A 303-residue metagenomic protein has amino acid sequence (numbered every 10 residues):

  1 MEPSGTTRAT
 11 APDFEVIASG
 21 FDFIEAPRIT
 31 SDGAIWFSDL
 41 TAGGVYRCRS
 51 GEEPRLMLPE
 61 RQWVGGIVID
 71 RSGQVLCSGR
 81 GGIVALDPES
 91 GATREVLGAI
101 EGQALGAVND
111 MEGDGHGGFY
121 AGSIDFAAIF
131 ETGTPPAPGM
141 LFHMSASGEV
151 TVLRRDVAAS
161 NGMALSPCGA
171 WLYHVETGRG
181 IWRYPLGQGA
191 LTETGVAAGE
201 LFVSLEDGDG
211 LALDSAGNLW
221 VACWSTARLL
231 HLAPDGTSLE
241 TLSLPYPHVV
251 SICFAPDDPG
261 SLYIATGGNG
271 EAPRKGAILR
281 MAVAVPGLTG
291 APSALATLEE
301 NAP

Functional and structural regions predicted by a protein language model:
M1-F21, S50-E52, G195-G199, A284 (+1 more regions): A short helix->beta-strand "capping" segment at the edge of beta-propeller domains
D13-A18, E52-L58, R94-E101, E149-R155 (+2 more regions): A short beta-strand motif characteristic of beta-propeller blades
A18-A34, E60-R80, E101-A121, D125-F126 (+6 more regions): Beta-rich, blade/repeat-based domains predominating in secreted/periplasmic proteins but also intracellular
L40-T41, F126-P138, E176-R179, W224-S225 (+1 more regions): Short, solvent-exposed loop/turn segments at conserved positions within beta-propeller repeat blades
G44-Y46, G82-V84, G139-F142, G180-W182 (+2 more regions): A short loop-to-beta-strand structural motif that recurs across blades of beta-propeller domains
G180, L201-T237: Loop/turn-rich, solvent-exposed surfaces of beta-rich toroidal or solenoidal domains
Y184-T192, V283-L288: Short loop/turn segments immediately following beta-strands, especially the blade-tip and inter-blade linker loops
C253-P303: Blade-level signature of beta-propeller repeat domains, shared across WD40, Kelch, NHL, RCC1 and BNR/Asp-box propellers
